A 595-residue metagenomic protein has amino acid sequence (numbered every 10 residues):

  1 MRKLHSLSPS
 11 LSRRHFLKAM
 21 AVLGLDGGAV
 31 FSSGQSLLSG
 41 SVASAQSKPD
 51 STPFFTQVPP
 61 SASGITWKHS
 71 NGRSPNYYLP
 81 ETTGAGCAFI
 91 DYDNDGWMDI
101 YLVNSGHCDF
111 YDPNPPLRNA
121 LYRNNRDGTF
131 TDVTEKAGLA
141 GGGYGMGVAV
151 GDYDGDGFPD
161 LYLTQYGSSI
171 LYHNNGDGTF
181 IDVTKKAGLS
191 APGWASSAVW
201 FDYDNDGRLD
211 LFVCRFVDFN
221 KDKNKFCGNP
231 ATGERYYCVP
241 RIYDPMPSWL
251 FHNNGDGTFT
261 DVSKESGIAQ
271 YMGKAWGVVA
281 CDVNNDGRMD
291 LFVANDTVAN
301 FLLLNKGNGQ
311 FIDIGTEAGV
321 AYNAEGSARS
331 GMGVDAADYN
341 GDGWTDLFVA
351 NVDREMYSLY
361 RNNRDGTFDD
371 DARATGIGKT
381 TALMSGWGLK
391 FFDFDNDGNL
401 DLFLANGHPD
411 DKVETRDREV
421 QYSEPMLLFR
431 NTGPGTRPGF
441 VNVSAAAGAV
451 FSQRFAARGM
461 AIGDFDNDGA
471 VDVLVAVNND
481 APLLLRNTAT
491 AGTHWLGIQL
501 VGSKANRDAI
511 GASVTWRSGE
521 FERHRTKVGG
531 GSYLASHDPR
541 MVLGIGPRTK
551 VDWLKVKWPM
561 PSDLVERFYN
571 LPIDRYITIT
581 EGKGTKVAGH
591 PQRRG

Functional and structural regions predicted by a protein language model:
M1-H15, A19-L25, A29, S39: N-terminal secretory signal peptides
S10, V30-I65: C-terminal segment of N-terminal export signals and the immediately downstream linker at the start of the mature
R13-L23, F130, F180, F259 (+3 more regions): N-terminal export leaders
F54, A62, G72-R73, K379 (+1 more regions): Gly/Ser/Thr/Pro-enriched helix-cap/hinge segments flanking short amphipathic alpha-helices
T56-K68, G72-P75, L79, T131-G143 (+9 more regions): Short loop/turn motifs that recur once per blade in beta-propeller domains
G84-N94, G145-G155, H173, A195-N205 (+5 more regions): Beta-propeller blade termini
I100-N104, D160-Q165, L211-R215, L291-N295 (+4 more regions): Hydrophobic beta-strand segments that make up the repeating blades of beta-propeller and related beta-repeat
N104-P116, V217-I242, A405-Q421: Short, conserved, GDST-rich strand-edge loop motifs in beta-rich repeat architectures
